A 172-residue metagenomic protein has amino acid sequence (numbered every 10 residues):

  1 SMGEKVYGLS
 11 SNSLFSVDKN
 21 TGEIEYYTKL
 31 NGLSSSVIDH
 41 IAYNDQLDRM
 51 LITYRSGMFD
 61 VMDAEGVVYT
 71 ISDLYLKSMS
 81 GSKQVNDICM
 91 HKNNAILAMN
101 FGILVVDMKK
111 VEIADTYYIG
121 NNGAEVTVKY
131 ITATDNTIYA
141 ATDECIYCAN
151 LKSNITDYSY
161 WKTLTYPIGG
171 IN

Functional and structural regions predicted by a protein language model:
S1-M2, T28-L47, I71-H91, D115-T134 (+1 more regions): Short coil-to-beta transitions that initiate beta-strands within beta-rich domains
S1-S13: Beta-strand-rich domains and repeat architectures in extracellular enzymes and scaffolds, especially beta-propellers
K5-G8, R49-I52, N94-L97, T137-A140: Conserved beta-propeller blade signature
N12-F15, R55-F59, F101-L104, T137 (+1 more regions): Loop/turn residues immediately N-terminal
N12-L14, E25, S36: N-terminal cofactor/phosphate-binding cores enriched in small/glycine residues, especially glycine-rich loops such as
D18-G22, D63-V67, D107-V111, N150-N154: Short loop/turn segments that connect beta-strands within beta-propeller blades
N154-K162: Acidic Ser/Thr/Pro-rich low-complexity disordered segments that often serve as glycosylated linkers/stalks around
